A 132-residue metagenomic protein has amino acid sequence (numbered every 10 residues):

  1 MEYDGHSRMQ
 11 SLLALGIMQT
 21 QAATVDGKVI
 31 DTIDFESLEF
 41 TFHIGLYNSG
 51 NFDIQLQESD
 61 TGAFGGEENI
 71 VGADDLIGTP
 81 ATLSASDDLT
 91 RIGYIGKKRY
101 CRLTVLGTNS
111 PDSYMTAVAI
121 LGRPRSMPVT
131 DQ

Functional and structural regions predicted by a protein language model:
M1-A14, D34, G107-Q132: C-terminal interaction-tip segments
Y3, A14-I17, I44-Y47: Exposed, interaction-prone regions of secreted/extracellular proteins
T20-T32: Short beta-strands within extracellular/lumenal beta-sheet-rich domains
G27-K28, A85-Y94: Exposed aromatic-hydrophobic patches
I33-F35, S49: Short, surface-exposed loop/turn motifs at beta-strand boundaries within globular domains
E36-T41, Y94-D112: Noncatalytic modules at the cell exterior or secretory-pathway interfaces, chiefly beta-strand-rich lectin/adhesion
I44-F52, N109-S113: Extended, low-complexity, turn-rich repeat/linker tracts enriched in Gly/Pro/Ser/Thr and Asp/Glu that occur
S49-D88: Non-cytosolic beta-sandwich-type ligand-binding/adhesion modules
